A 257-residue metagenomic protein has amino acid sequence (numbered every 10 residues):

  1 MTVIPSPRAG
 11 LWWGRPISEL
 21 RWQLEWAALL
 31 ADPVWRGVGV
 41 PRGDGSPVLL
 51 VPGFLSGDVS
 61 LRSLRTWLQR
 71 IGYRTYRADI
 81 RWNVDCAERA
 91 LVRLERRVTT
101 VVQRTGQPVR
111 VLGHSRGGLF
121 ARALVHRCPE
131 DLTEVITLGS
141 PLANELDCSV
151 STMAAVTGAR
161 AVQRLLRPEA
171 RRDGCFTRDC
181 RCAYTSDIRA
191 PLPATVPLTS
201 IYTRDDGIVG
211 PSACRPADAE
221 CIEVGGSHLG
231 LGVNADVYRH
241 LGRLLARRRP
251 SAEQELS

Functional and structural regions predicted by a protein language model:
M1-L49, L55-S56, S60-W67, I71 (+2 more regions): Flexible, membrane-associating and regulatory peripheral segments of lipid-active enzymes
T2-A28, V156-R172, F176, C180 (+3 more regions): Alpha/beta hydrolase fold serine-hydrolase catalytic domain that processes acyl esters and thioesters
W22, L29, V92, R96 (+3 more regions): Charged/polar, solvent-exposed surface patches and flexible loops
P33, V38, G57, L64 (+6 more regions): Surface-exposed loop/turn and secondary-structure junction residues enriched for glycine/proline
P41, A190-P193: Solvent-exposed alpha-helices and their adjacent loops that cap or buttress functional pockets in soluble metabolic
P47-V59, S63, Q69-N83, A87-R189 (+1 more regions): Serine-dependent carboxylesterase/thioesterase catalytic core of lipase-like alpha/beta-hydrolase/SGNH enzymes
P193-S257: C-terminal catalytic-base region of ester-bond hydrolases, centering on the histidine of the charge-relay
